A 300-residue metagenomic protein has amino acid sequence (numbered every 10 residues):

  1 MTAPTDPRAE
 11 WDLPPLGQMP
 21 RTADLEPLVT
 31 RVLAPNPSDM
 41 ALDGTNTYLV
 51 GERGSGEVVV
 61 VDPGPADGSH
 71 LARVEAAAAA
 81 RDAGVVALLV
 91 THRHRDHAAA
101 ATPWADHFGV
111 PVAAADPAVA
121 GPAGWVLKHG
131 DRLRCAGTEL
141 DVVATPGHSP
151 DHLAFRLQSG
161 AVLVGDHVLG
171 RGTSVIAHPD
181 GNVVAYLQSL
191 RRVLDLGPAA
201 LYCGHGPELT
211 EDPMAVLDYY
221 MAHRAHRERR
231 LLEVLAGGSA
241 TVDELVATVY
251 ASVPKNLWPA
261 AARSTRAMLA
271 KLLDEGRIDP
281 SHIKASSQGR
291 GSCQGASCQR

Functional and structural regions predicted by a protein language model:
M1-G17: N-terminal presequences and immediately downstream first alpha-helices
T2, W11, E233-R300: C-terminal regulatory/interaction regions
A3, P27-A34, A113, A136-T138: Short Pro/Gly-enriched beta-strand edge/turn motifs at strand-loop
P15-A77, R81, A154-G165, G170: Conserved beta-strand hairpin/beta-sheet module of binuclear metal-dependent hydrolase folds, prominently
L25, H107-F108, G197: Short, structured coil segments at secondary-structure junctions
D43, P65-D141: Active-site HxH/HxHxD metal-binding segment of metal-dependent hydrolases
S55-V60, P65-D67, E139-V234: Metallo-beta-lactamase
T91-H97, H148, H205, M268: Histidine-centered divalent metal-coordination motifs
